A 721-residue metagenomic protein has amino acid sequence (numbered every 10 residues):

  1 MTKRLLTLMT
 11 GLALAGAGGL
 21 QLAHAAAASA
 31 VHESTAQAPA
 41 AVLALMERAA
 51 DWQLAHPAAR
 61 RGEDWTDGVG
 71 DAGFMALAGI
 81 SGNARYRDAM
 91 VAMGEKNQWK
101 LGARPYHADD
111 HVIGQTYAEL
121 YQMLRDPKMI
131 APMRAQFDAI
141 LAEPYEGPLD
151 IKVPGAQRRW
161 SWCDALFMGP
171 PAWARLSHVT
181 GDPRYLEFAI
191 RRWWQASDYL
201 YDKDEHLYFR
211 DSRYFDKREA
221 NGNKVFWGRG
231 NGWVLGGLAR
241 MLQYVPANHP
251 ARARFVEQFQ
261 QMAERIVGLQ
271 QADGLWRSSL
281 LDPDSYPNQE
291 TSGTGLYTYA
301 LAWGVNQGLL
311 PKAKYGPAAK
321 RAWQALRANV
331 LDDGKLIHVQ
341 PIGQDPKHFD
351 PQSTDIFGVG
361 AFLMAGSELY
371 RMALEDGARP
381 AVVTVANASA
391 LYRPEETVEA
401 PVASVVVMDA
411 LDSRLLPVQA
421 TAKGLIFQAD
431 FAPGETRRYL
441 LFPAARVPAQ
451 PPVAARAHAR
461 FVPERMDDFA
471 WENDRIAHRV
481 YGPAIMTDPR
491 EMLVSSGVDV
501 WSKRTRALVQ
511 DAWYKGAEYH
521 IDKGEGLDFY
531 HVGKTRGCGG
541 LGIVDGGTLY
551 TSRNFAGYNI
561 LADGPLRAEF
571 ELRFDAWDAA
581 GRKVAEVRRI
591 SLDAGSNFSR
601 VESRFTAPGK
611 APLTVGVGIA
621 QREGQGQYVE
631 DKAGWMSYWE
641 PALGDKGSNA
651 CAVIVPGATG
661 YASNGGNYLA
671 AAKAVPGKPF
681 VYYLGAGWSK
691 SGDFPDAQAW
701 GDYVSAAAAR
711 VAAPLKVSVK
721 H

Functional and structural regions predicted by a protein language model:
V31-A49, A55-G68, M75-R87, A92-K96 (+5 more regions): CBM-like carbohydrate-recognition segments
R87-V91, W99-F215, A220-K224, D333: Extended ligand-binding groove/face enriched in aromatic
D376-A459: Alpha-mannosidase-like glycoside hydrolase catalytic domains involved in N-glycan trimming, generalizing to other
R379-P380, K610-G665: Polysaccharide-binding surfaces and accessory modules of carbohydrate-active proteins
A429-F431, V653-H721: Beta-strand-rich recognition/accessory modules
A445-L549: Solvent-exposed N-terminal domain segments of exported/luminal and surface proteins
G516-A594: Extended, loop-rich substrate-binding clefts of extracytoplasmic carbohydrate-active enzymes
V584-R588, L592, N597-E630: Acidic (Asp/Glu-rich), glycine- and aromatic
